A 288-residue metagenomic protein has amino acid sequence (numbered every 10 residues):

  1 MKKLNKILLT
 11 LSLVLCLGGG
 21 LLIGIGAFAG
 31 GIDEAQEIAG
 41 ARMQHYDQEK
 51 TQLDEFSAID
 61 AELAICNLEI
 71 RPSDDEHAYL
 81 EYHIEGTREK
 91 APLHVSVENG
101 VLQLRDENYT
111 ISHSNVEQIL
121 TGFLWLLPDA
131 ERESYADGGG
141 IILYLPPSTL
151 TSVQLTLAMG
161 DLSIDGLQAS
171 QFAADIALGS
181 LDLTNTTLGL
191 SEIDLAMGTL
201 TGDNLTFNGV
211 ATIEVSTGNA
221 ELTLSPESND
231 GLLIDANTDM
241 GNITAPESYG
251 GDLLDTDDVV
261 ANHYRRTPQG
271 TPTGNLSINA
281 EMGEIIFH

Functional and structural regions predicted by a protein language model:
M1-K6: Positively charged n-region of N-terminal signal peptides that target proteins for export
I7-G26: Hydrophobic membrane-insertion alpha-helices, especially the h-region of bacterial N-terminal signal peptides
G26-E107, G140-P146, L150-S152, D161-L167 (+3 more regions): Short linear S-[DN]-x-LW-Φ motif typified by the pepsin-like aspartic protease active-site region
A64, S96-E98, A158, A177 (+4 more regions): Structural motif
H113-S134, E247-R266: Acidic/polar low-complexity surface segments
V153-A196: Right-handed parallel beta-helix
L183-H288: Short, surface-exposed interaction patches in beta-rich subdomains that mediate adhesion/assembly near membranes
